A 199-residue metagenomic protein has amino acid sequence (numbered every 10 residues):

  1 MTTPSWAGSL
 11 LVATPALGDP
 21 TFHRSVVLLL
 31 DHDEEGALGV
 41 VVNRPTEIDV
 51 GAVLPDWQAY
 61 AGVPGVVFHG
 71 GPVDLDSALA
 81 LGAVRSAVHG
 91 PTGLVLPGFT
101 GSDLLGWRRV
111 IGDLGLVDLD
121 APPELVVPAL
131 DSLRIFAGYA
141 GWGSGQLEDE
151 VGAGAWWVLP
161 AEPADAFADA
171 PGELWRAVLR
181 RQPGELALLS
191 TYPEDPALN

Functional and structural regions predicted by a protein language model:
M1-N199: A short aromatic-anchored loop/beta-hairpin motif
